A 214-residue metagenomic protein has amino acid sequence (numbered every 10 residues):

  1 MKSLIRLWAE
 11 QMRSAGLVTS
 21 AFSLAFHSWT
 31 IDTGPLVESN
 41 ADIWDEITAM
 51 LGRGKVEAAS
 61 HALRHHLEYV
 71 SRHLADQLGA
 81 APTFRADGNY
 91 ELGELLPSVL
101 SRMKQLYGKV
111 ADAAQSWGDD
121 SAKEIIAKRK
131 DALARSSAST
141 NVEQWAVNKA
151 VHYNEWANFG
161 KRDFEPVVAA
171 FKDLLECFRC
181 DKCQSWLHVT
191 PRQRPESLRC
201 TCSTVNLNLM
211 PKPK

Functional and structural regions predicted by a protein language model:
M1-L74, A80-Q105: C-terminal lobe/lid and adjacent interdomain/linker elements of RecA-like ASCE P-loop ATPase modules
E10-S14, G52, P97, S101 (+6 more regions): Generic surface-pattern signal
A41-M50, E124, N148-Y153: Short, charged/polar, low-complexity loop and linker segments that flank or interrupt alpha-helical bundles
Y69-D76, R102-Q105, K109, R129 (+3 more regions): Amphipathic alpha-helical interaction surfaces
Q105-V142: Short, mixed-charge amphipathic alpha-helical segments
K128-W186, P191-E196: Charge-enriched, short contiguous segments at helix-coil
R194-N208: Cysteine-rich micro-motifs
P213-K214: Long, charge-rich boundary regions
